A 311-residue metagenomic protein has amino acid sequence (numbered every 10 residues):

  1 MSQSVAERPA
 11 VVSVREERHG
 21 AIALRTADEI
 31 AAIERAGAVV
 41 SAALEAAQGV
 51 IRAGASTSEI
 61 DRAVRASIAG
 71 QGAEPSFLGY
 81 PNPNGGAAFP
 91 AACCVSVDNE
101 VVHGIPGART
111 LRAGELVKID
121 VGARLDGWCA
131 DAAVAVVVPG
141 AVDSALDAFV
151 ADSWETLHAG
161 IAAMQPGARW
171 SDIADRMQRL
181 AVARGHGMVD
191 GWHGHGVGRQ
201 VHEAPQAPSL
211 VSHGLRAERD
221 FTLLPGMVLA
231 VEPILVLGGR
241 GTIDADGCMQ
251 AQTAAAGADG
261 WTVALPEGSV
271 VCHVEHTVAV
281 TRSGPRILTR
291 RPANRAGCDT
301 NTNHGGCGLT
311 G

Functional and structural regions predicted by a protein language model:
M1-G311: Active-site neighborhoods and metal-handling regions in enzymes and metal-associated proteins
